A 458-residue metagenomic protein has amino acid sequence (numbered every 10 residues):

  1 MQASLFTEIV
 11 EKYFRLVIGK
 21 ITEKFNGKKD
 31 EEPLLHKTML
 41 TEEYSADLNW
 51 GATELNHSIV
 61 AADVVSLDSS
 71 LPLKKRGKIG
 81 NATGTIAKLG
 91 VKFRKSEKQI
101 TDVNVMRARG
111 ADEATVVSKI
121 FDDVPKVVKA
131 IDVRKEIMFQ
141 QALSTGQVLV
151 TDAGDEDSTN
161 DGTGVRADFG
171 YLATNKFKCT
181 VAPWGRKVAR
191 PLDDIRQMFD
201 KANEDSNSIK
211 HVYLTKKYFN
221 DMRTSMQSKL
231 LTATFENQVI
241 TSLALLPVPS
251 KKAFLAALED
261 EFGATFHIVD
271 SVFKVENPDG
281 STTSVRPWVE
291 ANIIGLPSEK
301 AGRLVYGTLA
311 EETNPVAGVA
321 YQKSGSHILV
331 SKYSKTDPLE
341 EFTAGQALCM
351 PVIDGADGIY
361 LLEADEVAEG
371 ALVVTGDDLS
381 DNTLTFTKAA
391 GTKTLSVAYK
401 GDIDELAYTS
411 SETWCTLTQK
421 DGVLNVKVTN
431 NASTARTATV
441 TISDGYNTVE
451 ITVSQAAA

Functional and structural regions predicted by a protein language model:
M1-A46, A356-A368: N-terminal alpha-helical "arm" segments
H36-R107: Assembly/oligomerization interface modules of large self-assembling protein complexes
A87-Y171, R190-I195, D200-Y218, P338-L348: Long, contiguous amphipathic alpha-helices that act as assembly "spine/axial" helices in icosahedral shell and virion
S228-T375, T385, A458: Sequence/fold signature of self-assembling virion shell proteins
E369-V397: Beta-sheet-dominated interaction scaffolds and their linkers
V397-N425: Surface-exposed binding patches on compact interaction domains or structured appendages
T434-Y446: A short beta-strand micro-motif common to beta-rich folds, especially ectodomain repeats
N447-A457: C-terminal edge beta-strand
